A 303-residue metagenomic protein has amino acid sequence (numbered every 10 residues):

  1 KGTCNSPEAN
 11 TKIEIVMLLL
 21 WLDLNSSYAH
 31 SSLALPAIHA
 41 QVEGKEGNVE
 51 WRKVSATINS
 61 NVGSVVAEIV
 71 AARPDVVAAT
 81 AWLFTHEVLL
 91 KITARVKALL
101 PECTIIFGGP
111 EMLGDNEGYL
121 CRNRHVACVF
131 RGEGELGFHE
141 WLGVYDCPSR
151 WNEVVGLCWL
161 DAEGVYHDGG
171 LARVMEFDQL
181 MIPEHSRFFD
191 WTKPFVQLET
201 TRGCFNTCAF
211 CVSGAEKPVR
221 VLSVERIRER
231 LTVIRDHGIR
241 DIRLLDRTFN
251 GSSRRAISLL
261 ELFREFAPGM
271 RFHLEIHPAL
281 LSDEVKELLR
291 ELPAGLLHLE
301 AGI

Functional and structural regions predicted by a protein language model:
I15-S27: Nucleotide-activated donor-dependent transferases that construct or modify glycoconjugates
M17-L18, V154, W159-Q197: N-terminal [4Fe-4S]-dependent radical SAM core
L18, D75-V76, R243: Structural motif
N25-L33, A81-H86: A short, glycine/small-residue-rich beta-strand->loop->alpha-helix junction that serves as a flexible
L33-Q41, R230: Short amphipathic alpha-helix
Q41, E50-L171: Glycine-rich beta-alpha loop elements in corrinoid/cobalamin-binding modules across cobalamin-dependent enzymes
D178-I303: Radical SAM [4Fe-4S] cluster-binding motif and immediate context
